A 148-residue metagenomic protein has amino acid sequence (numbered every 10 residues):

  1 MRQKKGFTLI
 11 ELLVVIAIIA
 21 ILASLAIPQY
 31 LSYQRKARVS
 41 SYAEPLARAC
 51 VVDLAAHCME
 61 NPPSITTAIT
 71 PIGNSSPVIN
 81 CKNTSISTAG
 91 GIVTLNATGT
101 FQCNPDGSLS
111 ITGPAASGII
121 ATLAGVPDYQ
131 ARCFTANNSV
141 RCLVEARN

Functional and structural regions predicted by a protein language model:
M1-R35: N-terminal single-pass transmembrane signal-anchor helix
G6-I10, P28, A43, V51 (+3 more regions): Generic N-terminal initiation segments characterized by hydrophobic and/or small/turn-forming residues
I27-L31, S41, V140-C142: Helix-centric, low-specificity signal for extended rod-like, repetitive segments
Y30-Y33, V39, A116-I119: Conserved short hydrophobic patches within well-ordered secondary structure
R35-I65: Membrane-proximal N-terminal amphipathic helix
A56-N148: Periplasmic/extracellular, small/polar-rich flexible segments of pilin-like filament-forming proteins
